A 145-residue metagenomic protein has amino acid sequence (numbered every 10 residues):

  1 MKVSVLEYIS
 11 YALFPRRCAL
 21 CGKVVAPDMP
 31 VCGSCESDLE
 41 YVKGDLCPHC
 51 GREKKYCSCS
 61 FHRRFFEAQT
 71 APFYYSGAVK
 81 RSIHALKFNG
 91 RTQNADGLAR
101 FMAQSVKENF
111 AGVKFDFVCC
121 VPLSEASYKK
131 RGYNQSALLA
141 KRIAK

Functional and structural regions predicted by a protein language model:
M1-K145: Glycine-rich phosphate/pyrophosphate-handling loop used in enzymes and phosphotransfer proteins
